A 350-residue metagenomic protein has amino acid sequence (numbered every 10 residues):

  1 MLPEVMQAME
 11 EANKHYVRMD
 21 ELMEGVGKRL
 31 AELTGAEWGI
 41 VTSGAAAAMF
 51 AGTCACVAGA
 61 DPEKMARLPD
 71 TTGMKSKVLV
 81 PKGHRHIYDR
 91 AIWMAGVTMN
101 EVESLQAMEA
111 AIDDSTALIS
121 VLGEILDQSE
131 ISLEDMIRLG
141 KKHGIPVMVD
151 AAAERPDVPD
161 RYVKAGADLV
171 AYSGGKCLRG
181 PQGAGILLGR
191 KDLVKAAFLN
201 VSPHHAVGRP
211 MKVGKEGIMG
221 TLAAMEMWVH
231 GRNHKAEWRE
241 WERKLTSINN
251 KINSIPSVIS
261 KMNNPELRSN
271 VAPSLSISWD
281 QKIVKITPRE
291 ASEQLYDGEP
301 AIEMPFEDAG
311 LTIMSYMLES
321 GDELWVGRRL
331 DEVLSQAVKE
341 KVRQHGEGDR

Functional and structural regions predicted by a protein language model:
M1, G27-V229, N249, N253 (+3 more regions): Conserved PLP-enzyme active-site core in the AAT-like
M1-D20: Glycine-rich phosphate-binding segment of PLP-dependent enzymes
Y16, I125-D127, E319-S320: Short strand->helix junction
E21-V26: A short, well-structured juxtamembrane/interface segment
L33, V229-N264: Conserved PLP-dependent catalytic core of the aminotransferase class-I/II
K251-H345: Conserved C-terminal alpha-helix-loop-beta "cap" of PLP-dependent enzymes that closes/shapes the active-site mouth
G348-R350: Eukaryotic, polar/proline-rich low-complexity intrinsically disordered regions
